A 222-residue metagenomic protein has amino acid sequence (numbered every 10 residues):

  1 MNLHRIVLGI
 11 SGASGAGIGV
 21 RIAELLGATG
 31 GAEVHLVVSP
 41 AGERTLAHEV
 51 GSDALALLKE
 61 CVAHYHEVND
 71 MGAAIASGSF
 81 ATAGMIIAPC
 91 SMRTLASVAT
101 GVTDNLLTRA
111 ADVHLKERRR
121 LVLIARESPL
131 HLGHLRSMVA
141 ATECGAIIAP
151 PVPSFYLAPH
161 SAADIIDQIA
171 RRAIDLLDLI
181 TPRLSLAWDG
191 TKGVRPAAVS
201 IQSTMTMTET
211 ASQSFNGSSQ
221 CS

Functional and structural regions predicted by a protein language model:
M1-V122, S128-S222: A cross-family phosphate/adenosyl-ligand binding-site feature
